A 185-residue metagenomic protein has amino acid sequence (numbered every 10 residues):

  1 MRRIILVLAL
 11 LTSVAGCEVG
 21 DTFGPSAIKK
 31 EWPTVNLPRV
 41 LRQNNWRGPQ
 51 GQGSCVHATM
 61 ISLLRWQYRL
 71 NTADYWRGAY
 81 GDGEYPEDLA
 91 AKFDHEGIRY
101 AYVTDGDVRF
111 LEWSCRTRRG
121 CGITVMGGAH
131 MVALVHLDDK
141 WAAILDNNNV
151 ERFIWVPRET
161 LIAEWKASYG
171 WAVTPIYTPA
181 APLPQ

Functional and structural regions predicted by a protein language model:
I5, Q43-R47: Generic detector of short alpha-helix boundary/capping microenvironments and adjacent low-complexity segments
I5-S13: Bacterial N-terminal signal peptides
E18-R42, L64-P184: Conserved active-site-adjacent core of cysteine acyl-enzyme catalytic domains
R47-T59, R65-W66: N-terminal secretory signal peptides
